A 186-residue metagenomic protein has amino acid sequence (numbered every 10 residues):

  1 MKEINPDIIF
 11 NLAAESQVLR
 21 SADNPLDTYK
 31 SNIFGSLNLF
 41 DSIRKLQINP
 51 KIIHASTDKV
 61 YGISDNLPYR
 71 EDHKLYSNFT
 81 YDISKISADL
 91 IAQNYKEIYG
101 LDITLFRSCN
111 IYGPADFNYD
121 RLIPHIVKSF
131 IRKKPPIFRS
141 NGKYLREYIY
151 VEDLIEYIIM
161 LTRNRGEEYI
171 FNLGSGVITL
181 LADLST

Functional and structural regions predicted by a protein language model:
M1-I111, E152: N-terminal Rossmann-like NAD(P)+-binding domain of SDR-like oxidoreductases, especially those catalyzing
L39, A92, H125-I126, S185: Aromatic/hydrophobic pocket-lining residues that form π-stacking "cages" and hydrophobic walls in ligand
I86, Y112-H125, K134, R139 (+4 more regions): Glycine/proline-rich active-site loop of Rossmann-fold NAD(P)-dependent oxidoreductases
L105, Y148, I178: Short aromatic/basic micro-patch
F130, I158-T162, S185: Hydrophobic "lid"/C-terminal helical patch of Rossmann-like NAD(P)-dependent dehydrogenase/epimerase domains
I155: Conserved catalytic core of two-component sensor histidine kinases
L180-T186: PAPS/PAP-binding and catalytic site of the sulfotransferase fold
